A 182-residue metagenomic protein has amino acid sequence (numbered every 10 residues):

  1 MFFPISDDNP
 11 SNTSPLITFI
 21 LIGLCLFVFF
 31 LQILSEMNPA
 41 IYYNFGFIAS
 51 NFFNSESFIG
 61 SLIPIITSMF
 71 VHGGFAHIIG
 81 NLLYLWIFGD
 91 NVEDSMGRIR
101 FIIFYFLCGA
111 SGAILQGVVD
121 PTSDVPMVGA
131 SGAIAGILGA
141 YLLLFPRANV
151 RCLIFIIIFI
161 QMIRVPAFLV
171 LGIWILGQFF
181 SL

Functional and structural regions predicted by a protein language model:
M1-L182: A detector for small-residue-rich transmembrane helices and their helix-helix packing motifs
